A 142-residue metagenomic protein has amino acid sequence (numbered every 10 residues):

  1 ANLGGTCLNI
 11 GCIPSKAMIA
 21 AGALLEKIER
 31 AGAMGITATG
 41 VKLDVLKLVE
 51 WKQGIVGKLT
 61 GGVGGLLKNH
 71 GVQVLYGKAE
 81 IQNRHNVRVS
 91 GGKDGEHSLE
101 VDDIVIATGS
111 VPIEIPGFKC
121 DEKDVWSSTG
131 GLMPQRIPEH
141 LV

Functional and structural regions predicted by a protein language model:
A1-I137: Glycine-rich flavin
